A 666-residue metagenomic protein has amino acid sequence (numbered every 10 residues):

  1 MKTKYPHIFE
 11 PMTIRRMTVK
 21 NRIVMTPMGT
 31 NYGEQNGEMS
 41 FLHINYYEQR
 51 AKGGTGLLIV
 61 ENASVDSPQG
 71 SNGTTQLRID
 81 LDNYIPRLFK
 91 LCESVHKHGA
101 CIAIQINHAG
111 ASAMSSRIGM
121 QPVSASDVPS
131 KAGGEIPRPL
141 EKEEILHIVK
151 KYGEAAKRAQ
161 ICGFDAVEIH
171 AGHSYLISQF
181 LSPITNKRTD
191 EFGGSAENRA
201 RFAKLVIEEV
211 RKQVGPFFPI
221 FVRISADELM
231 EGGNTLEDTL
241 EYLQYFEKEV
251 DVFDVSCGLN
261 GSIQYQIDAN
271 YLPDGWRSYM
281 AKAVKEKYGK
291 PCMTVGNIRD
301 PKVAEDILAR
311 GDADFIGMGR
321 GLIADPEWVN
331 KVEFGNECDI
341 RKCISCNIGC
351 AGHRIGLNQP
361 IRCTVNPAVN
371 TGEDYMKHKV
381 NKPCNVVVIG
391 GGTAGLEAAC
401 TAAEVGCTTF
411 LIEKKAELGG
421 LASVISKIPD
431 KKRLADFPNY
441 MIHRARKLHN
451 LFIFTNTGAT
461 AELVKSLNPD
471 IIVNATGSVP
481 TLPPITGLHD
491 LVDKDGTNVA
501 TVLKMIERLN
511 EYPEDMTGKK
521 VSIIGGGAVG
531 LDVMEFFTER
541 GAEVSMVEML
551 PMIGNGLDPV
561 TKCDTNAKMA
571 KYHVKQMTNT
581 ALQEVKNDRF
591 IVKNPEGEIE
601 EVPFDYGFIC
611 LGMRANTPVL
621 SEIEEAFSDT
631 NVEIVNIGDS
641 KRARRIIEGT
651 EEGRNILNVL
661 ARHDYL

Functional and structural regions predicted by a protein language model:
M1-I389, T393, E397-E404, T408-T409 (+4 more regions): Flavin-dependent oxidoreductase catalytic cores
I298, G392-A394, E417, S478 (+3 more regions): Residue-level detector of alpha-helix initiation sites
N366-K379, K447, I453-T455, T481-R540 (+1 more regions): Glycine-rich dinucleotide-binding loop and its adjacent helix/turn
L411-K447, M534-T580, K641: Rossmann-like dinucleotide-binding cores of NAD(P)H-dependent redox enzymes
F454-L467, T578-R589: A conserved short coil-to-beta-strand element within the FAD-binding core of flavoproteins
P469-I471, A475-P483, F604-T617: Glycine-/small-residue-rich beta->alpha transition segments that form the dinucleotide
V533, L557-D558, F627, I637-L666: A conserved FAD-binding loop/helix module that cradles the flavin
I599-E622, N636-G638, R642, I647: C-terminal catalytic lobe of FAD-dependent flavoproteins
